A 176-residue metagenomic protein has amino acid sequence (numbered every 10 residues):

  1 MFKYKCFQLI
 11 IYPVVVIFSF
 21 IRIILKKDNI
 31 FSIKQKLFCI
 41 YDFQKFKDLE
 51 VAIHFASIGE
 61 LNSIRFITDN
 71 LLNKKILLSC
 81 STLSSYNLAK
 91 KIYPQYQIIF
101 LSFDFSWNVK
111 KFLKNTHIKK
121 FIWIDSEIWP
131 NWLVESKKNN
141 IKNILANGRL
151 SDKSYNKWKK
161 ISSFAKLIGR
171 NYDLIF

Functional and structural regions predicted by a protein language model:
M1-Q35: A transmembrane-helix-recognition feature enriched in membrane-embedded lipid enzymes and envelope glyco-/phospholipid
I23-I24, I30-F176: Active-site and donor-binding regions of nucleotide-sugar-utilizing enzymes
